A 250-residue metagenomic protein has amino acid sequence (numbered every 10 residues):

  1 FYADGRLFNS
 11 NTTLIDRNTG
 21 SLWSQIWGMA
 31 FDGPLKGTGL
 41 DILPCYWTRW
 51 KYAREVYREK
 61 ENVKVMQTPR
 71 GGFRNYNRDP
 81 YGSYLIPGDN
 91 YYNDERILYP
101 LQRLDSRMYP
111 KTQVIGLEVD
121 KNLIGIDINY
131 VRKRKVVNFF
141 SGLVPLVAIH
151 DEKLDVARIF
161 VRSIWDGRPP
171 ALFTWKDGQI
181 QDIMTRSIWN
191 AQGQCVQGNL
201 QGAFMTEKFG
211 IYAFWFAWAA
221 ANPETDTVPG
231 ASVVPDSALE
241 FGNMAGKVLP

Functional and structural regions predicted by a protein language model:
F1-P250: Mid-to-C-terminal functional-domain signal that highlights helix-capping/loop sites within ligand-binding modules
